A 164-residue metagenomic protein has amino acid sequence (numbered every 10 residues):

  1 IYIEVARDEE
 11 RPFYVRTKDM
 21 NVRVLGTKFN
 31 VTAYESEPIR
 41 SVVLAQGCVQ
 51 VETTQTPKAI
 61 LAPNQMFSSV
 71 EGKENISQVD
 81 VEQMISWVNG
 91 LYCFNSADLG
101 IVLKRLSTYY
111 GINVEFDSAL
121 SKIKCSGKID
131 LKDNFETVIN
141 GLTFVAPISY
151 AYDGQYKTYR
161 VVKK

Functional and structural regions predicted by a protein language model:
I1-K164: A residue-level detector for the "anchor" residue at the start of short, highly conserved motifs
